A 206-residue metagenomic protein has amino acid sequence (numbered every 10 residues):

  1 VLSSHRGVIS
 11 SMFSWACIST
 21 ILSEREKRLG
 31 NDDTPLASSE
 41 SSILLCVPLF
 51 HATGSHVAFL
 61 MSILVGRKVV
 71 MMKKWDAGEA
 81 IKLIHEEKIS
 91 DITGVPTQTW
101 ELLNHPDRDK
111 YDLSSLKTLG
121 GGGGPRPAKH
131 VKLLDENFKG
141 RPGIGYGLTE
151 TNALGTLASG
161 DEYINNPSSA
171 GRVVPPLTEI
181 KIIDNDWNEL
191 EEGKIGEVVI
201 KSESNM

Functional and structural regions predicted by a protein language model:
V1-L2: Conserved adenylation A10 loop of the ANL superfamily
I9-L45, F50-S90, H105: Conserved AMP-binding/adenylation subdomain of ANL enzymes
N31-D32, Y163-A170: Short, P/G- and charge-enriched loop/turn segments at secondary-structure junctions
L64-R67, E86-G94, L103-N165, P175 (+1 more regions): Gly/Ser/Thr-rich phosphate-binding loop
K181-I200: Conserved beta-loop-beta connector loops within the AMP-binding
E203-M206: Conserved ANL (AMP-binding/adenylate-forming) active-site segment centered on the GW(Y/F)…HTG consensus within
